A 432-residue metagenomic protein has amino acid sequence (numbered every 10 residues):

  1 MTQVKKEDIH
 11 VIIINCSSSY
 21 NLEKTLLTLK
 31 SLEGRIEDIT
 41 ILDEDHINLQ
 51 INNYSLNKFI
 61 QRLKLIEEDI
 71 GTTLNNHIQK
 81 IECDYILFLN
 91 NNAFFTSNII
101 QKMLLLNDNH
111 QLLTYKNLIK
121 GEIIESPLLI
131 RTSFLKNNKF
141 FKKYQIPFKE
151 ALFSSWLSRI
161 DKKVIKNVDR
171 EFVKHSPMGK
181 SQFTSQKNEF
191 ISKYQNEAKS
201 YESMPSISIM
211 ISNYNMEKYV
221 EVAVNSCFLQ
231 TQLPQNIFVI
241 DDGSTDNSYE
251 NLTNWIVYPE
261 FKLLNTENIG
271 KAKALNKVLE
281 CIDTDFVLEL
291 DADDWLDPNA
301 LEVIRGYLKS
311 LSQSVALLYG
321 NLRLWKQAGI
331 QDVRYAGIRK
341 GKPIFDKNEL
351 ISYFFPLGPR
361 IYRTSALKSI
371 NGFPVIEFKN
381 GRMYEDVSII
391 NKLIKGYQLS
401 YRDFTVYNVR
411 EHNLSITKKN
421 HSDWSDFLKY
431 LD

Functional and structural regions predicted by a protein language model:
M1-T28, V173-S226: N-proximal low-complexity "stem/linker" segments adjacent to membrane-targeting elements
L29-L65, V224-L264: Acidic donor-binding segment of Leloir-type glycosyltransferases
I66-K80, T266-I282: Glycine-rich, basic loop-to-helix element that forms the pyrophosphate-binding segment of sugar-nucleotide handling
I86, V287: Short aromatic/hydrophobic "clamp" motif used to bind/position activated sugar donors
A93-G121, L301-D332: Conserved donor NDP-sugar-binding/catalytic core segment of glycosyltransferases
L112-I130, P343-I361: A recurrent flexible, glycine/aromatic-enriched loop bordering the glycosyltransferase active site that acts as
Q145-F153, K379-I389: Acidic donor-binding loop at a coil-to-helix junction in glycosyltransferase catalytic cores that engages
V164-F172, N321, S400-V406: Catalytic beta-strand/loop signature of glycosyltransferases that borders the donor
